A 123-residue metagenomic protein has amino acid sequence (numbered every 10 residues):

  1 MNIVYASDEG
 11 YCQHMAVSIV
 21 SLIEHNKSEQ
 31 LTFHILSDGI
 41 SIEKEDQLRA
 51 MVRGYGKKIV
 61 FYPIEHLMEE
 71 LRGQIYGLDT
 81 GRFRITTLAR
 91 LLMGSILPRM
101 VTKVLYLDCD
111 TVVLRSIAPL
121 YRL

Functional and structural regions predicted by a protein language model:
I3-D8: A conserved hydrophobic helix/loop-capping motif in glycosyltransferases and polysaccharide synthases
C12-N26: Histidine-anchored nucleotide/phosphate-binding helix
L31-G39: Short internal beta-strands
G39-D46: Short, charged/polar "capping" segments at the starts of alpha-helices and the immediately preceding loops
A50-S95: Active-site-proximal specificity loops/subdomain of glycosyltransferases
V104: Short aromatic/hydrophobic "clamp" motif used to bind/position activated sugar donors
L107: Catalytic metal- and UDP-sugar-binding loop of GT-A-like glycosyltransferases, i.e., residues flanking the conserved
T111-L123: Conserved donor-nucleotide/metal-binding helix-loop-beta segment in metal-dependent transferases, i.e., the alpha-helix
